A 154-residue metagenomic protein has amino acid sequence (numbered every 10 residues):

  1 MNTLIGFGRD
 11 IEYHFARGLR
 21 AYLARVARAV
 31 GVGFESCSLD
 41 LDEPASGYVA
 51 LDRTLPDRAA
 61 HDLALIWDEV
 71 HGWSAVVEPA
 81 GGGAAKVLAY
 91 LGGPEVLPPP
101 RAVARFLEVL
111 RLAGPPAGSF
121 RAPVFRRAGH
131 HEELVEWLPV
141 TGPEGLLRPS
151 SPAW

Functional and structural regions predicted by a protein language model:
M1-G47, E132-W154: N-terminal domain-onset segments
H14, H61, H71, H130-H131: Histidine (H) residue identity feature
L19-V26, G47, G72-A75, P98-L110: Hydrophobic alpha-helical membrane segments, chiefly transmembrane helices and signal peptide h-regions, characterized
F34-E78: Amphipathic, interaction-prone secondary-structure segments
D68-V70, G93-V96: A short, sequence-level motif marking secondary-structure junctions
A80-A85: Short, surface-exposed beta-strand-loop junctions and turns on beta-sheet-rich folds
L88-L91: Low-complexity, intrinsically disordered terminal/linker segments enriched in charged and Gly/Pro repeats
P94-W154: Acidic, proline/glycine-rich low-complexity IDRs
